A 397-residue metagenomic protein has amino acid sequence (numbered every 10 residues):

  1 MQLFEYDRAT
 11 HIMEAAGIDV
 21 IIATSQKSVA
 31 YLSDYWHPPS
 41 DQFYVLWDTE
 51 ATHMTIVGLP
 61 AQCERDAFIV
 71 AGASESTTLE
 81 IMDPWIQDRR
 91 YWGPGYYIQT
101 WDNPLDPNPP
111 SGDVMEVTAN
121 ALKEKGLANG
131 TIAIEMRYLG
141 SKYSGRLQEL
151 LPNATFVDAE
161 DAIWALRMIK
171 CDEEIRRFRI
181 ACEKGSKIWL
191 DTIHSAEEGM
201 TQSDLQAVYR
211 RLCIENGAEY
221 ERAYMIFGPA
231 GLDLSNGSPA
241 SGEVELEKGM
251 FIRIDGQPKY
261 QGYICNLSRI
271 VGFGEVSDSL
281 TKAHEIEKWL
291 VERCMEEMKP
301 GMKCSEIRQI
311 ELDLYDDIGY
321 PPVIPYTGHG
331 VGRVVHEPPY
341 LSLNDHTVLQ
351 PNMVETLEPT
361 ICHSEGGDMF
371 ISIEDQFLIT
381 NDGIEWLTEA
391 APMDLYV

Functional and structural regions predicted by a protein language model:
M1-V397: Active-site neighborhoods and metal-handling regions in enzymes and metal-associated proteins
